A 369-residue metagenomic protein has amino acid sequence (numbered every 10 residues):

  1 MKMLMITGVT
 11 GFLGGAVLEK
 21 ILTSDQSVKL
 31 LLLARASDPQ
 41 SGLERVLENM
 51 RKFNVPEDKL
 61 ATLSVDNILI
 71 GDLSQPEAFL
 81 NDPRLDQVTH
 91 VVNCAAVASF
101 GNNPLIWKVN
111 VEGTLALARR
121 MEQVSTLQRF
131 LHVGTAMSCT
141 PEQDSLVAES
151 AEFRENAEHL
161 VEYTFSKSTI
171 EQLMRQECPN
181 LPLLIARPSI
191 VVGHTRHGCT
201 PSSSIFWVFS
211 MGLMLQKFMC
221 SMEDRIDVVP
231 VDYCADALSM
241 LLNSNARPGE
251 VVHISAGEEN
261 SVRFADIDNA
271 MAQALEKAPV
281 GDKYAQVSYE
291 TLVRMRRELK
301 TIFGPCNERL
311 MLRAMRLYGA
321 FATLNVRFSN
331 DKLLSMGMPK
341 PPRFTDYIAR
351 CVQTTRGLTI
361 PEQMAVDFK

Functional and structural regions predicted by a protein language model:
M1-H90, C94: N-terminal Rossmann/SDR dinucleotide-binding element
V28, A34, L317-G319, T323-K369: Amphipathic terminal alpha-helices
N93, G101-K108, E112-F165, L184: Conserved Rossmann-fold NAD(P)-dependent oxidoreductase catalytic core, especially the SDR/UDP-sugar
L115, S168-R175: Conserved active-site helix of classical SDR/Rossmann-fold NAD(P)-dependent CH-OH oxidoreductases
S138, V191-G193, E259: Conserved sequence/active-site signature of Rossmann-fold short-chain dehydrogenase/reductase
D144-L146, R175-D227, V231-S244, D268: NAD(P)-dependent short-chain dehydrogenase/reductase
L241-R316, S335, V352-F368: Mid/C-terminal beta-alpha module of Rossmann-like enzyme folds, strongest in SDR-family dehydrogenases/epimerases
